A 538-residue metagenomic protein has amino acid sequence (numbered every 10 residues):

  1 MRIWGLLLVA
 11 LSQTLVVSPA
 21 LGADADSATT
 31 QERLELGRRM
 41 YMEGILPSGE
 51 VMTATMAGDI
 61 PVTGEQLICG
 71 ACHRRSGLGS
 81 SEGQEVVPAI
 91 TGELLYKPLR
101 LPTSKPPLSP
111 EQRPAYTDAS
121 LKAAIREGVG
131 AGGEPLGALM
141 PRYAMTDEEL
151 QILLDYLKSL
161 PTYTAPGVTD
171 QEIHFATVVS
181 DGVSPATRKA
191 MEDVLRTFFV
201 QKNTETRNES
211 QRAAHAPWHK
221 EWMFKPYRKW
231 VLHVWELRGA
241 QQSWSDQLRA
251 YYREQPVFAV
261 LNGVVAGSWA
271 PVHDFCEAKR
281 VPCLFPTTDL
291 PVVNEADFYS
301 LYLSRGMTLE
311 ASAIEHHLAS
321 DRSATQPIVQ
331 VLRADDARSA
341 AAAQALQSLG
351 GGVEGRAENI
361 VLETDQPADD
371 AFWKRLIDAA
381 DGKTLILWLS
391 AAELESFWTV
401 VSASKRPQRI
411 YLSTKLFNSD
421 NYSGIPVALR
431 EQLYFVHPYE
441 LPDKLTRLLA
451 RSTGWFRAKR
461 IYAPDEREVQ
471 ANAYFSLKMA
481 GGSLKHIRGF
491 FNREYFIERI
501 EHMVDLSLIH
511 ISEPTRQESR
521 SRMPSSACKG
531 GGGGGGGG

Functional and structural regions predicted by a protein language model:
G22-T63, P110: Electrostatic cytochrome c docking/interface patches
L36, A115-A131, P141-P166: C-terminal capping alpha-helices of c-type cytochrome domains
T53-S120, L139-M145: Gly/Gly-Pro-rich "capping" loops immediately C-terminal to redox-active cysteine motifs in periplasmic/lumenal
D170-E172, K189-D193, E205-E295, D365-P367 (+1 more regions): Beta-alpha junction/loop-to-helix N-cap segments that form part of ligand/metal-binding clefts
E254-N359, Q408-F435: Extracytoplasmic ligand/sensor domains, especially the bilobed periplasmic-binding protein
S300-S304, W398-F475: Extracellular/periplasmic periplasmic-binding protein-like sensory domains
F456-A471, G481-S512, R516, G538: Segments of small-molecule ligand-sensing domains
I509-G537: Single conserved hydrophobic/aromatic residue that forms the stacking wall/gate of nucleotide- or nucleobase-binding
